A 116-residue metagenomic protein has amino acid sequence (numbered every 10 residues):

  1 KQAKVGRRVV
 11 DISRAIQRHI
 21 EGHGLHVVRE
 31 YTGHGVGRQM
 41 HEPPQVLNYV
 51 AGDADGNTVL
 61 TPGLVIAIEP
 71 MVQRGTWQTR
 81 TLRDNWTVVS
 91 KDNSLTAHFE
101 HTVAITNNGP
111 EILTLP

Functional and structural regions predicted by a protein language model:
K1-P116: Active-site neighborhoods and metal-handling regions in enzymes and metal-associated proteins
